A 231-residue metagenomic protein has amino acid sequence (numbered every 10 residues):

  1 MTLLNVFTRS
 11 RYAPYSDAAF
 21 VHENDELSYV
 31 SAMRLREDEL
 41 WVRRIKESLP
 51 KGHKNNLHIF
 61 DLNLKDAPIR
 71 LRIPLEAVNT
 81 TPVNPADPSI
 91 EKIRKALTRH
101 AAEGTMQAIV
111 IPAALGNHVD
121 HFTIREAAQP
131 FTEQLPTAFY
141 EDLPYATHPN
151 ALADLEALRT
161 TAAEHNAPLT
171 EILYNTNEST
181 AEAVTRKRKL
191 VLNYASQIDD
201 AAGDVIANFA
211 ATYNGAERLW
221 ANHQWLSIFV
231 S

Functional and structural regions predicted by a protein language model:
M1-Y29: ATP-dependent adenylation/pyrophosphate-handling site
T2-N5, V110-I111, F139-E141: Short beta-strand segments
V6-R9, H22, E91-K95, T105: Hydrophobic, well-ordered secondary-structure segments that either form specific early membrane-associated helices used
F7-R9, K65, A114-G116, P144: Catalytic metal-binding/acid-base residues of hydrolase active sites
A13, L71, D120-H121, A128 (+1 more regions): Short glycine-/acidic-enriched loop or helix-start segments at secondary-structure transitions that form or flank
A19-A77, P88, R99-G104, A108 (+1 more regions): The feature marks non-catalytic terminal segments
V78-K92: A C-terminal cap/extension of S-adenosyl-L-methionine-dependent methyltransferases that defines the acceptor-substrate
K92-P136: Active-site adenylate/phosphate-handling loop in enzymes that bind or generate adenylated species
